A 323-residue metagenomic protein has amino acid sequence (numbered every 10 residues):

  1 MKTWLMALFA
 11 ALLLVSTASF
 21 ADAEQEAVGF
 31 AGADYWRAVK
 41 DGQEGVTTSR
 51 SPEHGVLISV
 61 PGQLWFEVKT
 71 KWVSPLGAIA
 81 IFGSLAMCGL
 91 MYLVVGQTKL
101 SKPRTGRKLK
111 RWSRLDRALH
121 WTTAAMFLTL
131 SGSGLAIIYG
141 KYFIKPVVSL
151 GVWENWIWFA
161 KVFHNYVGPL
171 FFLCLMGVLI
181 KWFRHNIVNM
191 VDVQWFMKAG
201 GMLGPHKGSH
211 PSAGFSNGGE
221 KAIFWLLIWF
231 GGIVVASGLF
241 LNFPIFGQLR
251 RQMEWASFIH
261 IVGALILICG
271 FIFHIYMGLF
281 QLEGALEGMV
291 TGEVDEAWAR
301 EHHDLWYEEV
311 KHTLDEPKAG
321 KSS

Functional and structural regions predicted by a protein language model:
M1-D22: Hydrophobic secretory-pathway targeting helix
S19-S323: Membrane-embedded alpha-helical bundles that constitute the cytochrome b-like, heme-associated redox core of multi-pass
